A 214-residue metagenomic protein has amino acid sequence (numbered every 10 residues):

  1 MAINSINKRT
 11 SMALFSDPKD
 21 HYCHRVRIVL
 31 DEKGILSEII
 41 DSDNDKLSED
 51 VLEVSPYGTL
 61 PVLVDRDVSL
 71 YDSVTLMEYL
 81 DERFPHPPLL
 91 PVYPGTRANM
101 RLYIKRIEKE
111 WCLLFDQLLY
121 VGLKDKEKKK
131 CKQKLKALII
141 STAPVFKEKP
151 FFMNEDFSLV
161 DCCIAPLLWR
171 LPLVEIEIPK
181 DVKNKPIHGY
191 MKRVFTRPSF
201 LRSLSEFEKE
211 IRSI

Functional and structural regions predicted by a protein language model:
M1-P144, P150: GST-like domain detector, emphasizing the conserved glutathione-binding G-site in the N-terminal thioredoxin-like
D17, L159, F207: Short, solvent-exposed turn/loop segments enriched in Gly/Ser/Thr/Pro and often Arg
E53, T196, S205: Phosphate-coordinating loops and pocket residues in cytosolic domains that bind phosphorylated ligands
R66, A165, E206: Conserved residues at the C-terminal ends of beta-strands
Y103, I107-R202: GST-like fold's C-terminal all-alpha helical module
F207-I214: Acidic/histidine-enriched, glycine/proline-rich intrinsically disordered or flexible terminal extensions
